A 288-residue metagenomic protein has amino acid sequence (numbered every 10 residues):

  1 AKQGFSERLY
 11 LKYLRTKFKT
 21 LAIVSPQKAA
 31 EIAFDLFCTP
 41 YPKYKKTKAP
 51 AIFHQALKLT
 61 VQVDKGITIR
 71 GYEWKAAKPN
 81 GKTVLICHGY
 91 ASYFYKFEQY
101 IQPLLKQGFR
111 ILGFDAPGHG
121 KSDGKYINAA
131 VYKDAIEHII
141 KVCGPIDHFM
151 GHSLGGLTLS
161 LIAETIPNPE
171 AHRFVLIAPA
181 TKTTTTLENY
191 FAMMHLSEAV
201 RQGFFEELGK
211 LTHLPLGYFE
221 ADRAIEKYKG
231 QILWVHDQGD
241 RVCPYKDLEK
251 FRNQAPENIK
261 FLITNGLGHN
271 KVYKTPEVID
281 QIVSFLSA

Functional and structural regions predicted by a protein language model:
A1-K48: N-terminal targeting or regulatory segments adjacent to alpha/beta-hydrolase or S9 domains
P42-A76: N-terminal cap/lid segment of alpha/beta-hydrolase-fold proteins
F94, I101-D123: Conserved alpha/beta-hydrolase
Y126-D147: Alpha/beta-hydrolase active-site loop
I166-L214: Hydrolase active-site cap/lid region
Y228, W234-H236, D240: Short beta-strand/loop motif that positions the catalytic acidic residue of the alpha/beta-hydrolase fold
R241-D247: Conserved alpha/beta-hydrolase "acid-adjacent" motif
L267-E277: Catalytic histidine-centered segment of alpha/beta-hydrolase-like enzymes
